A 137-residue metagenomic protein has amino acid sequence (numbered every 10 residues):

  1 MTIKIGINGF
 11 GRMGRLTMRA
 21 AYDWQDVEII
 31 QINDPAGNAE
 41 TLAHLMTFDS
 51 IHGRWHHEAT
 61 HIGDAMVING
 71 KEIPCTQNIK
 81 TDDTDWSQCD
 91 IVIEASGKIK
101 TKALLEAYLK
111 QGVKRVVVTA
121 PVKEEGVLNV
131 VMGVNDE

Functional and structural regions predicted by a protein language model:
M1-E137: N-terminal Rossmann-like NAD(P) cofactor-binding subdomain of oxidoreductases, focused on the glycine-rich
